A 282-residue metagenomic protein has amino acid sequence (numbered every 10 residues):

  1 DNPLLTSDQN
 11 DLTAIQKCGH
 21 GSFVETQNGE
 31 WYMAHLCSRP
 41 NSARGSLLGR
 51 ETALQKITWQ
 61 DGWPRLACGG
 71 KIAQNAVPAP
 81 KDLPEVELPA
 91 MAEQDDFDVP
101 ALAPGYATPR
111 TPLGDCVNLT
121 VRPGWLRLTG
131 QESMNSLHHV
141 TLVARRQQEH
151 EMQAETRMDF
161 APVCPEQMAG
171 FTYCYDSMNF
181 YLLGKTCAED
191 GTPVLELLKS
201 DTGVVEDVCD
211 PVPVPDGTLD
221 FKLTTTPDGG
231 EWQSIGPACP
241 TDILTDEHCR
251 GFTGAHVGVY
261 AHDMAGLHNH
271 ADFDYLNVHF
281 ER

Functional and structural regions predicted by a protein language model:
D1-R282: Carbohydrate-active catalytic/glycan-binding domains of CAZyme proteins, especially the secreted or lumenal ectodomains
